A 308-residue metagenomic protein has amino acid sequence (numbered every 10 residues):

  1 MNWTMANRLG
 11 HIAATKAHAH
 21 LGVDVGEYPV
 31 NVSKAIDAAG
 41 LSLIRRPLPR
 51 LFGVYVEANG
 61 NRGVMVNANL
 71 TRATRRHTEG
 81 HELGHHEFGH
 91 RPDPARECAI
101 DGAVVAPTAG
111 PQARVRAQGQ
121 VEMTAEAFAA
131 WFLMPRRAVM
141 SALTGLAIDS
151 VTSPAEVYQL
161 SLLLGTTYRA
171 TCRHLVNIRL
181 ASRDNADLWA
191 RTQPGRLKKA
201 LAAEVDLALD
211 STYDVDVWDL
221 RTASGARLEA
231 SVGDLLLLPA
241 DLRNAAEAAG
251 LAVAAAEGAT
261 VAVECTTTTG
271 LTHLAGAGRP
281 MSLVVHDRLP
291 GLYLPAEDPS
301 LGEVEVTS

Functional and structural regions predicted by a protein language model:
M1-S308: Active-site hotspot residues in diverse enzymes, especially metal/ion-binding acidic/histidine motifs
